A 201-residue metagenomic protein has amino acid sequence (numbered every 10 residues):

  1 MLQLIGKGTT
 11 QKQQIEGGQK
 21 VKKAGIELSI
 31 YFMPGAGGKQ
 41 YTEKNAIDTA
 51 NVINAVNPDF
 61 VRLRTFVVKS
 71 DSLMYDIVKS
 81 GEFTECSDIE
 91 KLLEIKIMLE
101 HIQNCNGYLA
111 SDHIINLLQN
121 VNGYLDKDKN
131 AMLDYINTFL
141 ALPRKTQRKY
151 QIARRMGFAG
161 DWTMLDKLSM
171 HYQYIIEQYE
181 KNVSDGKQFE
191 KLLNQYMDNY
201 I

Functional and structural regions predicted by a protein language model:
M1, I26, P58-K69: Non-cysteine beta-strand/loop elements that form the S-adenosyl-L-methionine
M1-G25, G35-V56, M74-C86, E90: Conserved non-cysteine loop/helix-boundary elements of the Radical SAM core domain that shape
E16-E27, N116-N120, D126: An N-terminal domain-start capping segment
I30-P34, L63-T65, S111-H113: A cross-domain feature marking catalytic cores of carbohydrate-active enzymes and several ubiquitous metabolic/repair
N54, F60, V68-I201: Auxiliary Fe-S-binding modules of radical SAM enzymes
